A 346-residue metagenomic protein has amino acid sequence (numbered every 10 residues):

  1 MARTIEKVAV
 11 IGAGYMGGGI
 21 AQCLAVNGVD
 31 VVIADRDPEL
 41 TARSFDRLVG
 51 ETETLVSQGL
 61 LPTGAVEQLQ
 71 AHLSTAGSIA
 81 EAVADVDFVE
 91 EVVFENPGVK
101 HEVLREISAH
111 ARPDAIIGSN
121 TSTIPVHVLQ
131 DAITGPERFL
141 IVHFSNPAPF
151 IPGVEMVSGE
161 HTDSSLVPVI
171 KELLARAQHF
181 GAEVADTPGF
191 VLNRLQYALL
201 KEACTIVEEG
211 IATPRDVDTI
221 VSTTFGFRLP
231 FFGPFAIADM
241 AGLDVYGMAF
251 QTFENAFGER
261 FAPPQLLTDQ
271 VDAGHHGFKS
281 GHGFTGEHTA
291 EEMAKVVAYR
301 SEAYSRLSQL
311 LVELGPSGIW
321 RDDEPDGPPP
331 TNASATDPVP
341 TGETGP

Functional and structural regions predicted by a protein language model:
M1-T54, Q58, H110: NAD(P)+-binding Rossmann beta1-loop-alpha1 motif at the extreme N-terminus of oxidoreductases
A2, H179-D186, E209, P214-P346: NAD(P)-dependent Rossmann-like dehydrogenase/reductase catalytic/cofactor-binding core
N27-V29, P147-V157, F232, Y246: Acidic/polar active-site rim loop that often engages polyanionic ligands
I33-G50, T54-V66, S158-S165, P188-Q196: Rossmann-like dinucleotide-binding cores of NAD(P)H-dependent redox enzymes
E39-L40, V56-L61, A65-I116, I124: Rossmann-like NAD(P)-binding element
E51, P152-G153, L199-A203, M248-F253: A general alpha-helix detector
I116-D186, F190-R194: Rossmann-fold dinucleotide-binding core
